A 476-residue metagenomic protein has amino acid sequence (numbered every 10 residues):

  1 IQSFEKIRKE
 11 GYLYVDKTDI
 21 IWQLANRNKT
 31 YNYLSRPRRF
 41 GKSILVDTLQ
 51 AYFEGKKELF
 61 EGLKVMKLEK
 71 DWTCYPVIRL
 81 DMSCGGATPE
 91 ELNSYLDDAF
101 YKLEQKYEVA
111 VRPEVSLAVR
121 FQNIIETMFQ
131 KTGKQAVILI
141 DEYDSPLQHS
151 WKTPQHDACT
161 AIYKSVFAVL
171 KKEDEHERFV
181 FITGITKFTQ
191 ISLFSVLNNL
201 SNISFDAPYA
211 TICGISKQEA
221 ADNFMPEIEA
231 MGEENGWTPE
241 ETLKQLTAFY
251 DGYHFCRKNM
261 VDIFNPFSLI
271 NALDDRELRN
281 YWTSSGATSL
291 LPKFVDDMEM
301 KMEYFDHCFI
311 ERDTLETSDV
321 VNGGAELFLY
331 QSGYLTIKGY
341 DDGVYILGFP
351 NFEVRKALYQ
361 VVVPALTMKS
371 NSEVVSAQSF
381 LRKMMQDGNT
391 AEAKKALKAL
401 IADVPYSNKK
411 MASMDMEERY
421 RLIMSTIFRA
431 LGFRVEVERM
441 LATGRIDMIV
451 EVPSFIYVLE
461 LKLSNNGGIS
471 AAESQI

Functional and structural regions predicted by a protein language model:
I1-M416, L431: Phosphate-binding site recognition
T390-I476: Structural signature of nuclease core domains in nucleic-acid processing machines
